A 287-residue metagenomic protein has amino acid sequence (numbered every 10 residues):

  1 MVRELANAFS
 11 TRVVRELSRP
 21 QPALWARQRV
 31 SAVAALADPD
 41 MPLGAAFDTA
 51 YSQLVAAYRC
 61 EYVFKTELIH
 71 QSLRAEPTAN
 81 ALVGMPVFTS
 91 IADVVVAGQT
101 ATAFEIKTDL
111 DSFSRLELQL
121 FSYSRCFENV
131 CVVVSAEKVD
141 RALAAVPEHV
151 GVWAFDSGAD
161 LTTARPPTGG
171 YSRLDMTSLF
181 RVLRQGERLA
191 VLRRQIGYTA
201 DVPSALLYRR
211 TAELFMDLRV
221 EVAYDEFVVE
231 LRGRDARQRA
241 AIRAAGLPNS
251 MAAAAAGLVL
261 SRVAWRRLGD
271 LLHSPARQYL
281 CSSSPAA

Functional and structural regions predicted by a protein language model:
M1-A57: Interdomain/boundary linker segments immediately adjacent to catalytic/signaling cores
L54-Q99, V146: Active-site metal-binding core of divalent-cation-utilizing nuclease and nuclease-like domains
V83, E105, W153-A154: Structural signal for conserved beta-strand scaffold positions within catalytic alpha/beta enzyme cores
V94-L110: Conserved catalytic cores of phosphodiester-cleaving nucleases, focusing on short active-site segments
G98-T100, D156-A159, T168: Short acidic-glycine loop/turn motifs at beta-strand connectors
L110-V150, D156: Catalytic cores of nucleic-acid endonucleases
L161-D235: A conserved mid-domain beta-alpha-beta active-site/ligand-binding segment of alpha/beta enzyme cores
L218-A287: C-terminal, charge/polar-rich interaction regions
